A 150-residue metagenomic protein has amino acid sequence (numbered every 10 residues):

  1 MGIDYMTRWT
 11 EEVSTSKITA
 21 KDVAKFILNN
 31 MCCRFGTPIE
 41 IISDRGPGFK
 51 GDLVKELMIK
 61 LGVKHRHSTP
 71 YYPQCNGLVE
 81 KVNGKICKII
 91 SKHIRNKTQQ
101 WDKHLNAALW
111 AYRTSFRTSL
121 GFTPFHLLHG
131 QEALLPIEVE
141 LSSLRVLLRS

Functional and structural regions predicted by a protein language model:
M1-S150: Integrase module of LTR retroelements
